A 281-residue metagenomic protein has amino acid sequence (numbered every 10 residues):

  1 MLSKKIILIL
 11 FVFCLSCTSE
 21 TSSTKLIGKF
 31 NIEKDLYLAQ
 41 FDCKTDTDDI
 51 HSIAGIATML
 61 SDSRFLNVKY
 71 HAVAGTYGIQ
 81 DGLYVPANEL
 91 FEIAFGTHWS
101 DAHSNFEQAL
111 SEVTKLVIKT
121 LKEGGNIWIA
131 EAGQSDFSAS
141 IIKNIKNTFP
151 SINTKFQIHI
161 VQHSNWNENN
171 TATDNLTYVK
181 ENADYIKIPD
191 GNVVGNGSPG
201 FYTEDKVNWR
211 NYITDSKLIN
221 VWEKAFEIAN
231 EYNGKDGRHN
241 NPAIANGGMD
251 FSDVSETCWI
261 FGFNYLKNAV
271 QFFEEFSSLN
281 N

Functional and structural regions predicted by a protein language model:
M1-L2: N-terminal secretory signal peptides that target proteins for export/translocation
K5-C14: Sec-dependent N-terminal signal peptides
S22-N281: N-terminal acidic, glycine/proline-rich low-complexity segments
